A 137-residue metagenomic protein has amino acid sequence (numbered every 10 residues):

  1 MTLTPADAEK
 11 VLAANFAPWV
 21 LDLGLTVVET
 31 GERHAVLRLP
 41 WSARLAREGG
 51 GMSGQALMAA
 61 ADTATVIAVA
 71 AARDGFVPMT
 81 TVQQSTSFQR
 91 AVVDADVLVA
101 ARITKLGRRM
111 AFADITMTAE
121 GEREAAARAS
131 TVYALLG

Functional and structural regions predicted by a protein language model:
M1-L3, A91-D94, L98, T104-G137: HotDog/MaoC-like acyl-thioester-processing domains
M1-R38: Non-catalytic linker/capping segments at the edges of enzyme domains
N15, P40-V66: Hot-dog-fold acyl-thioester-processing enzymes
L21-L23, R33-A35, P78-Q84, A95 (+2 more regions): A generic structural signal for short beta-strands and their flanking turns/coil linkers
T26, R38-P40, S87, R102 (+1 more regions): Generic structural detector for well-ordered beta-strands
Q55, A59-T63, Q83-R90, I115-M117 (+1 more regions): Hydrophobic alpha-helical segments of small multi-pass membrane proteins
V66-L98, I103: Hydrophobic beta-strand-centered segment that forms part of the acyl-chain substrate-binding groove
